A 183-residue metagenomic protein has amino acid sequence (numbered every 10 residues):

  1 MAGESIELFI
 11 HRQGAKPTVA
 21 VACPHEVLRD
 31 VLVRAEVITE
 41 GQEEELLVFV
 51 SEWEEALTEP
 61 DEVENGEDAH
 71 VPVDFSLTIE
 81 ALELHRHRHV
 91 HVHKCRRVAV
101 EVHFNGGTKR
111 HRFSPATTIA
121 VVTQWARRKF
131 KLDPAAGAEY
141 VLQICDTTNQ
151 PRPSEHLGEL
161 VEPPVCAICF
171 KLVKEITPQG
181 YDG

Functional and structural regions predicted by a protein language model:
M1-G183: Ubiquitin system architectures
